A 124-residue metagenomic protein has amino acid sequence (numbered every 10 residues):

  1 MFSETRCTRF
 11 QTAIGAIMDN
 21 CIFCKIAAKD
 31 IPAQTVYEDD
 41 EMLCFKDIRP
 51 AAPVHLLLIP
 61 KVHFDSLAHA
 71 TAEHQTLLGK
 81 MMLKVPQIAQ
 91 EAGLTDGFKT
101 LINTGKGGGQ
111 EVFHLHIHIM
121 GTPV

Functional and structural regions predicted by a protein language model:
F2-V124: HIT superfamily nucleotide-processing domains
